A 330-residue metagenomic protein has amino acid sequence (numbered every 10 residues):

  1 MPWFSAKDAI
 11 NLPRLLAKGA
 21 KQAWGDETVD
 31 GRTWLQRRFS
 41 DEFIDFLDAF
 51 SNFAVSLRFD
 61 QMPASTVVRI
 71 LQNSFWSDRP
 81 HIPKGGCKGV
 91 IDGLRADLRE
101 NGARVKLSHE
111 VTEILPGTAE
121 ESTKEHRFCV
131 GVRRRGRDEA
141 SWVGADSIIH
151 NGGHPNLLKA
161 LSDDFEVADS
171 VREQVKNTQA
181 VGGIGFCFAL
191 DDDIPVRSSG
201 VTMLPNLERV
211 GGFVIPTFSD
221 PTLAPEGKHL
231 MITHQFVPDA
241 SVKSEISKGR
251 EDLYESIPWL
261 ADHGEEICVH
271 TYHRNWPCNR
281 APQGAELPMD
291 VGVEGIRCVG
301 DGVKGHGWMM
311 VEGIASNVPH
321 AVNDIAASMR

Functional and structural regions predicted by a protein language model:
M1-V68: Rossmann-like flavin
W24-R32, F43-I44, P83-C87, I91 (+5 more regions): Generic structural signal for well-ordered, non-membrane alpha-helical segments in soluble metabolic enzymes
W34, G93-D97, K248, D252-S256: Amphipathic alpha-helical segments that form well-ordered structural scaffolds and often line/cohere around active
V55, R79, E173-Q174, V303-M309: A short glycine/serine-rich beta->alpha loop
I70-E139: Helical element adjacent to the flavin cofactor pocket in flavoenzyme catalytic cores
K106, I149, F186, M231 (+1 more regions): Hydrophobic/aromatic beta-strand patches that form the interior of the parallel beta-sheet core in alpha/beta enzyme
T112-G227, A240, P288: Mid-domain catalytic core of redox enzymes that form a hydrophobic substrate pocket/lid adjacent to a catalytic redox
I215-R330: Conserved flavin/dinucleotide-binding core of flavoenzymes
